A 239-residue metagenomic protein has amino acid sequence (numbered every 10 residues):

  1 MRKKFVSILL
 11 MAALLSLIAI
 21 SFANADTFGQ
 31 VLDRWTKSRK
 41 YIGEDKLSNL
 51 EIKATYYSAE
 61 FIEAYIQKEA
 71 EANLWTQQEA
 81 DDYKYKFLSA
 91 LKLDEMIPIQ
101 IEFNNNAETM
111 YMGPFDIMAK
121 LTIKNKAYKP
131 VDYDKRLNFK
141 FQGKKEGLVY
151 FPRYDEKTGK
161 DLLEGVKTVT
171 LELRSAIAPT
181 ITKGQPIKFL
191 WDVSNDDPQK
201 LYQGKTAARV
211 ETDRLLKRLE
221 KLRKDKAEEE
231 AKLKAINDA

Functional and structural regions predicted by a protein language model:
M1-L10: Bacterial N-terminal signal peptides that target proteins for export
L9-I18: Bacterial N-terminal signal peptides
N24-A239: Conserved functional micro-motifs across diverse proteins
